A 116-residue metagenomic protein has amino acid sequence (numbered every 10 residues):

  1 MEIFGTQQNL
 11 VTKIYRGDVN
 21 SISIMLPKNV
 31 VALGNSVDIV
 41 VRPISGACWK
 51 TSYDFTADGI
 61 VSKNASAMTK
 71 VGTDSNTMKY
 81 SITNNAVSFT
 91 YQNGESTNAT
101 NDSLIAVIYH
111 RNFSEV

Functional and structural regions predicted by a protein language model:
M1-S23, F113-V116: Glycine-rich, low-complexity segments
F4-G5, S52, S81: Beta-strand-rich, repetitive solenoid scaffolds
V11-G34, I44-W49: Surface-exposed ligand/attachment interfaces on beta-rich extracellular proteins
M25-A32, T56, Y109-N112: Extracellular and analogous surface-interaction loops
I44-S52, T56-N76: Terminal beta-strand-rich extracellular "head" domains that mediate receptor/glycan or other ligand binding
S66-V116: Extracellular jelly-roll beta-sandwich "head" domains, especially the C-terminal globular C1q domain
